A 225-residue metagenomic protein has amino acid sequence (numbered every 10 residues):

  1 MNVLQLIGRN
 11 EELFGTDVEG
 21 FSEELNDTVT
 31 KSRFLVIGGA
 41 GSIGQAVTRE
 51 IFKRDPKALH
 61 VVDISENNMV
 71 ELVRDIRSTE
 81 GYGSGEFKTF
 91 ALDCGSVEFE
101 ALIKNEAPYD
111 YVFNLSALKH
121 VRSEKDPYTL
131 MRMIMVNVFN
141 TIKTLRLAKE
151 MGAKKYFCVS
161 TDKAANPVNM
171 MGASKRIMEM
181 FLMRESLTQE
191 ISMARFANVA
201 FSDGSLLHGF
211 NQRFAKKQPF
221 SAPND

Functional and structural regions predicted by a protein language model:
M1-F34: Non-catalytic terminal and boundary segments that flank Rossmann-like NAD(P)-dependent oxidoreductase
F34-I37, V61: Hydrophobic Val/Ile/Leu positions in short beta-strands of Rossmann-like dinucleotide-binding domains
A40: Conserved glycine-rich cofactor-binding loop
I43: Hydrophobic/small residue at the entry helix of a nucleotide-binding pocket
A46, E50-V61, R77, L92-M135 (+1 more regions): NAD(P)H-binding glycine-rich loop region in Rossmannoid oxidoreductase-like domains and their noncatalytic homologs
D63-N68: Helix N-cap at the beta1-alpha1 junction of Rossmann-like dinucleotide-binding domains, i.e., the first residues
N114, L118-E179, R184, S192: Conserved Rossmann-fold NAD(P)-dependent oxidoreductase catalytic core, especially the SDR/UDP-sugar
M170-D225: NAD(P)-dependent short-chain dehydrogenase/reductase
